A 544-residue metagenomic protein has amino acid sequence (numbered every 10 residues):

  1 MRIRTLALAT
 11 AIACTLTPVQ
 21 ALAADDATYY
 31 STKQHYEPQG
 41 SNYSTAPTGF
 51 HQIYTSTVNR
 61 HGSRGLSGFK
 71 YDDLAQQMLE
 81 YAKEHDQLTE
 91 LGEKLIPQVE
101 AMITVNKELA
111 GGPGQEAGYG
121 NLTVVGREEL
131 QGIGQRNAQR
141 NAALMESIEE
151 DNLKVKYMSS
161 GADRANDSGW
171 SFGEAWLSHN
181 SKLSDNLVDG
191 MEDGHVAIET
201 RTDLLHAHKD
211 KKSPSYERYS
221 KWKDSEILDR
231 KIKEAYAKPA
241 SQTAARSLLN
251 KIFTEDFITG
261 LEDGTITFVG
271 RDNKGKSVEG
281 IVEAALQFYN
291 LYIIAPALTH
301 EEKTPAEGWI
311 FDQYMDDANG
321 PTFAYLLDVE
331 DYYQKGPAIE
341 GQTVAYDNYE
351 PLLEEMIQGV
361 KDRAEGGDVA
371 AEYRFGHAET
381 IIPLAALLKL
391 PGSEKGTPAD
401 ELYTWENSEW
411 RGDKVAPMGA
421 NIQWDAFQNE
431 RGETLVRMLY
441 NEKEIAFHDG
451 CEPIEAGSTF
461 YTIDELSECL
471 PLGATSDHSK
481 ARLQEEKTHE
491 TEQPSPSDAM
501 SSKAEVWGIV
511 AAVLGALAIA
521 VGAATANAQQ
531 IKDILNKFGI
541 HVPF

Functional and structural regions predicted by a protein language model:
M1-L22: Secretory targeting and sorting signals
T15-P18, D86, G264, G366-G367 (+2 more regions): Short, flexible coil/linker elements and helix-boundary hinge sites characteristic of intrinsically disordered
P18-Q20, D73, N137, I519 (+1 more regions): Amphipathic, positively biased hydrophobic alpha-helical segments used for protein targeting and membrane insertion
A23, Y440, L466-F544: Composition-driven, intrinsically disordered low-complexity tracts enriched in small residues
A24-K154, S160-E372, G376-Q493: Signature for phosphate-centric chemistry
